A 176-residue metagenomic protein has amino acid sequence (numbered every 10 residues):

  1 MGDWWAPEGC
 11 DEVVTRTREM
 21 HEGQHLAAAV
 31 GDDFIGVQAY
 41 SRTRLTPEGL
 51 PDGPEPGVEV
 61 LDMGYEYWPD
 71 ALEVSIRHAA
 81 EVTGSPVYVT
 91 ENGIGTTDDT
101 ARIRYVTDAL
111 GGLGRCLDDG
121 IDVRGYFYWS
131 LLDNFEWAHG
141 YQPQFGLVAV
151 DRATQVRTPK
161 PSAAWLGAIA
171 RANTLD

Functional and structural regions predicted by a protein language model:
M1-R102, T107-D176: Active-site region of glycoside hydrolase catalytic domains
